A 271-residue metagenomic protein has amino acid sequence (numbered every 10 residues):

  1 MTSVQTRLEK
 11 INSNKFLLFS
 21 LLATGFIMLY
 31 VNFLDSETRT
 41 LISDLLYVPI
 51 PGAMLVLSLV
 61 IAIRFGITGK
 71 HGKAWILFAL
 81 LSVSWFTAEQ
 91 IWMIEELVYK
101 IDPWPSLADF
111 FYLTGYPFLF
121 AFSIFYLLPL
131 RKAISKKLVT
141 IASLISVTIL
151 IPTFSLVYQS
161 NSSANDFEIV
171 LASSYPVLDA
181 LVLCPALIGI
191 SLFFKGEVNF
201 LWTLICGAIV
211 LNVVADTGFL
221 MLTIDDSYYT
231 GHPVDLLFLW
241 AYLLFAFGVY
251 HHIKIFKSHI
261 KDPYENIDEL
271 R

Functional and structural regions predicted by a protein language model:
M1-R271: Polytopic alpha-helical membrane-helix bundles and their juxtamembrane interface segments in multi-pass membrane
